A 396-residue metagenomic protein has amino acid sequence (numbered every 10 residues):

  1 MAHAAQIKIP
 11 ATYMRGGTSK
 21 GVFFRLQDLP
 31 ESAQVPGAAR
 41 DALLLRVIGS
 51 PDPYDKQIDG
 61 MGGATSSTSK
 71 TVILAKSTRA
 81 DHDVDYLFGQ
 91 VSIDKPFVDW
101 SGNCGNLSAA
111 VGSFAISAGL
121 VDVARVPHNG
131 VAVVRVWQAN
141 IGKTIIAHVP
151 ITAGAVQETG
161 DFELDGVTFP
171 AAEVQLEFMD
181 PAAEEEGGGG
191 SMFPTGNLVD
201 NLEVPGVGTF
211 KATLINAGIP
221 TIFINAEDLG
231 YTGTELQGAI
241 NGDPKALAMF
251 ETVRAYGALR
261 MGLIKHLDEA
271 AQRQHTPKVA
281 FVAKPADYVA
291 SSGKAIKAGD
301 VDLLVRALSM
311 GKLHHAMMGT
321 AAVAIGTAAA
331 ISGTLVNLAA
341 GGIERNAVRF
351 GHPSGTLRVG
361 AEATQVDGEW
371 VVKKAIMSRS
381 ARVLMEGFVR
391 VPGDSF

Functional and structural regions predicted by a protein language model:
M1-F396: A glycine-rich beta-to-alpha transition motif near the start of alpha/beta enzyme domains, typified by
